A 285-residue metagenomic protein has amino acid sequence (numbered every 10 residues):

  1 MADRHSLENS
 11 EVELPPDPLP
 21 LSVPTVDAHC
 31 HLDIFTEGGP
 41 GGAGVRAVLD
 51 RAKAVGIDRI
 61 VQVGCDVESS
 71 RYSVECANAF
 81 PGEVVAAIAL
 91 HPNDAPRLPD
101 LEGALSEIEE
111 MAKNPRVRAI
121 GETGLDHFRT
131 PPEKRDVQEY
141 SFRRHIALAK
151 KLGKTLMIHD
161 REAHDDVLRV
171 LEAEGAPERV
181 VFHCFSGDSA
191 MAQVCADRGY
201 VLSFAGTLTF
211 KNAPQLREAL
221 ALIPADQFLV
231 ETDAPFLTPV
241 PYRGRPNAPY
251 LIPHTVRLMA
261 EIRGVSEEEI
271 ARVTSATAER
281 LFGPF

Functional and structural regions predicted by a protein language model:
M1-F285: Mid-domain alpha/beta scaffold segments of enzyme catalytic cores
